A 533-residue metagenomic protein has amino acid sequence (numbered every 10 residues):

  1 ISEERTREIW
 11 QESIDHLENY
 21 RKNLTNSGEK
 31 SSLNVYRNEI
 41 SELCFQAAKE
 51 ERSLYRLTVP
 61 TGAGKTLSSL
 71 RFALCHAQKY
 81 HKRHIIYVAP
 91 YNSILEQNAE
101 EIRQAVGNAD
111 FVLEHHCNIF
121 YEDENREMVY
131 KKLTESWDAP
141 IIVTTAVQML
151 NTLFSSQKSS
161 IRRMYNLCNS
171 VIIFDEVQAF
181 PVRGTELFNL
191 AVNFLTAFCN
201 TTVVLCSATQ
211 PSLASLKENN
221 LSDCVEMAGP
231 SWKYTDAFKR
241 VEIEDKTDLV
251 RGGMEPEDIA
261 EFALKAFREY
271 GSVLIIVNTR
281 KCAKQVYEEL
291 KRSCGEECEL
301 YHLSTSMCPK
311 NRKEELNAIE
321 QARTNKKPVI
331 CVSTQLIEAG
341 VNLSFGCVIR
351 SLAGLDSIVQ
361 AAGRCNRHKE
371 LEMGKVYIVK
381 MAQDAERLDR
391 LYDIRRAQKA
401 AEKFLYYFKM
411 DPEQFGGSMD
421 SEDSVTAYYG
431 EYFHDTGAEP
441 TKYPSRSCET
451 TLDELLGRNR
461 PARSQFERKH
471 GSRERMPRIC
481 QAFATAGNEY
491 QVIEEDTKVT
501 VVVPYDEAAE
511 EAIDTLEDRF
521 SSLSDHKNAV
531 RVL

Functional and structural regions predicted by a protein language model:
I1-S27: N-terminal accessory nucleic-acid engagement/regulatory domains that precede and modulate ATP-driven motor cores
A73, L187, N193-F194, E242-N278 (+1 more regions): Conserved interdomain hinge at the start of the Helicase C-terminal
K82-A105, I119, S212: Conserved Walker A/P-loop ATP-binding site and its immediately adjacent core in helicase/helicase-like ATPase domains
N108-F154: Inter-Walker segment of RecA-like/P-loop motor cores
L113-E127, N278-K281, L300-L316, V332-E338: Conserved helicase motor
A146-L150, S160-L195: SF2 helicase catalytic motif II
T196, A260-Y270, I276, K281-K313 (+4 more regions): C-terminal helicase lobe and adjacent C-terminal extensions/tails of nucleic-acid helicase motors
A208-A266: Interdomain hinge/linker at the junction between the two RecA-like core domains of SF2 helicases
